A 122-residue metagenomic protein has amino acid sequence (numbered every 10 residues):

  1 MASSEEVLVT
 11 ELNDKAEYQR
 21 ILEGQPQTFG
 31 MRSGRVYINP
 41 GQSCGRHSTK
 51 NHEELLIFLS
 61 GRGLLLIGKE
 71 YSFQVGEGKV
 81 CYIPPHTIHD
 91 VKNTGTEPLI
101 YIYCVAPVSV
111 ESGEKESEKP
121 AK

Functional and structural regions predicted by a protein language model:
M1-M31, P40, G45-R46, E116-K122: A short, N-terminal "cap"/entry segment at the start of jelly-roll beta-barrel domains of the cupin/DSBH fold
P26-Q27, N51, E70, T96-E97: Short strand-connecting beta-turns/loops that link adjacent beta-strands
T28-F29, N39-S43, R62-L64, P107-V110: Short, charged/polar surface micro-motifs in flexible loops or helix N-caps
M31-S33, S43, E70, I100: Intrinsic-disorder/low-complexity, polar/charged segments enriched in Ser/Thr/Lys/Arg/Asp/Glu/Gln
S33-Y37, L55, S72, V80-Y82: Conserved hydrophobic/aromatic beta-strand scaffold that supports enzyme active sites
S43-G45, Y71, C81, P85-V91: Histidine-centered metal-chelating micro-motifs
T49, E53-E77, T87: A short beta-strand-loop-beta hairpin characteristic of the jelly-roll/cupin
E77, P85-E111: Ligand-binding loop in jelly-roll beta-barrel domains
